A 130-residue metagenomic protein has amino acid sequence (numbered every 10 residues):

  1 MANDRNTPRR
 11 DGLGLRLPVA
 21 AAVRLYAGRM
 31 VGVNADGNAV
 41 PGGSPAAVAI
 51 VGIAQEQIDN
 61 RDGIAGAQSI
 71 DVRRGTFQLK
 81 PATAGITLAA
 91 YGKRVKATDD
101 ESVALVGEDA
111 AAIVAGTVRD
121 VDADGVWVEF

Functional and structural regions predicted by a protein language model:
M1-F130: Surface-exposed, low-hydrophobicity beta-strand/loop segments enriched in small/polar/acidic residues
